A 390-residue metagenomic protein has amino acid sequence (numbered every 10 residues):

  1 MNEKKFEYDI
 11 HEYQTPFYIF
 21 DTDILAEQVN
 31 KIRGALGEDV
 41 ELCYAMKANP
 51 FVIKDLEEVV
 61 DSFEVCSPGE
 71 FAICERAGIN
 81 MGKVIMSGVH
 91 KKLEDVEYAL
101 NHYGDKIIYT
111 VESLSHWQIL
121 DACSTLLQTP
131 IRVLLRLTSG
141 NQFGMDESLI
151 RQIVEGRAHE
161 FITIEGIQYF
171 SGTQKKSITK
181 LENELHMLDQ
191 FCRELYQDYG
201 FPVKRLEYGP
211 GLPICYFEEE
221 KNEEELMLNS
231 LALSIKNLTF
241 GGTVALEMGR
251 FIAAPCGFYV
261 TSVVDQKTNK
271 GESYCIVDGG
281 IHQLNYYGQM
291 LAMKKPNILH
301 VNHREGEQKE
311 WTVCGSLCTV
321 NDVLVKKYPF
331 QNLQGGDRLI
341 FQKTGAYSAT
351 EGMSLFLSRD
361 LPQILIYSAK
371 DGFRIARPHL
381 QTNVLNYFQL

Functional and structural regions predicted by a protein language model:
M1-L93, P329-Q342, A346-S348, S354: N-terminal capping/small domains of soluble enzymes
V29, L185-C192, L228, A232: Short, hydrophobic/amphipathic alpha-helical packing segments that form internal helix faces or helix-helix interfaces
G37, E41-R205: Active-site-proximal beta-alpha core segment in soluble small-molecule metabolic enzymes
S171-T173, L206-C215, M248-F251: Glycine-rich beta-strand-to-loop/alpha-helix junction loops that act as flexible
S177-N183, C215-L228, A254-D265, K326-P329: Short glycine/threonine-rich loop-to-helix capping motif typified by GTGT followed within a few residues by an Asp-Pro
F201-V203, E225-T239, V325-I340: Acidic/histidine-enriched ion/cofactor-binding microenvironments in catalytic or ligand-binding pockets
T243-L390: Charged (often Lys/Glu-rich) extended helix/loop segments that serve as interaction or gating elements
